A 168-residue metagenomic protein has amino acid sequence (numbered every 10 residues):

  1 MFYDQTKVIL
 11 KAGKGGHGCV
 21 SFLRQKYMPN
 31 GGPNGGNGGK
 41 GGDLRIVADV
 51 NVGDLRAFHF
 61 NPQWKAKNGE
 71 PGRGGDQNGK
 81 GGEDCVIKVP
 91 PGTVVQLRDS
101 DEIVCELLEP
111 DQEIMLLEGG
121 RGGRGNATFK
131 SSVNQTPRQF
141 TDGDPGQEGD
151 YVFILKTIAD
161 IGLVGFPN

Functional and structural regions predicted by a protein language model:
M1-P167: Conserved P-loop NTPase architecture
